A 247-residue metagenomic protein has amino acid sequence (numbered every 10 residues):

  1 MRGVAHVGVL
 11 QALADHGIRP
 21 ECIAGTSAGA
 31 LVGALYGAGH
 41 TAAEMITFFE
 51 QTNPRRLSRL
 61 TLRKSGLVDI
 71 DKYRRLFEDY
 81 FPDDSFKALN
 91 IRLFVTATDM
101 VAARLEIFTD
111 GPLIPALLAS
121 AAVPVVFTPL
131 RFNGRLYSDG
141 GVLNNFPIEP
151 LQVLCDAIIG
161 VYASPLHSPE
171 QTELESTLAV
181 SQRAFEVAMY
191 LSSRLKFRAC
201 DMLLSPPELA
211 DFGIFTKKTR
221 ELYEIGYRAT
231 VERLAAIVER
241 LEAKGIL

Functional and structural regions predicted by a protein language model:
M1-T26, A34-L247: Patatin-like phospholipase
